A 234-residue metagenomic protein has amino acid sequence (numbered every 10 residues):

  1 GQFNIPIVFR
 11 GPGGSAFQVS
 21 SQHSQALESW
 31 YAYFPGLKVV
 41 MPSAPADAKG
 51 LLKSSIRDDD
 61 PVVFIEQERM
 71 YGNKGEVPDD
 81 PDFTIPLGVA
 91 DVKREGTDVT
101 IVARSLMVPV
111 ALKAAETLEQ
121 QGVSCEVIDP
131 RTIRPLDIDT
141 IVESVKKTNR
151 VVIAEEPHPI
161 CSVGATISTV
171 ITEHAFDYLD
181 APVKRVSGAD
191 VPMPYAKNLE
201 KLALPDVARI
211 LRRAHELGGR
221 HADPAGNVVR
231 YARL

Functional and structural regions predicted by a protein language model:
Q2-D58, G188, R220-A222: Conserved thiamine diphosphate
Q2-V8, A16-Q18, E68-L234: Thiamine diphosphate
D60-P61, D98: Short, surface-exposed beta-edge/turn micro-motifs
